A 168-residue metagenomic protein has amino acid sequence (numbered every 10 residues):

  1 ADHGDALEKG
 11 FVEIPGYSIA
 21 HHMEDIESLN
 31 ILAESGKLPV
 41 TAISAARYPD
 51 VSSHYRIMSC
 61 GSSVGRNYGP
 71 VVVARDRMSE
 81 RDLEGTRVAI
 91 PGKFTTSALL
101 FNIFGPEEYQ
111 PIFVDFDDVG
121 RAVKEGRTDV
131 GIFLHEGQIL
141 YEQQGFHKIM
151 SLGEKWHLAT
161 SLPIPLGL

Functional and structural regions predicted by a protein language model:
A1-F11, G69-V130, L134-E136: Bilobed "Venus flytrap"/periplasmic-binding protein-like clamshell domains and structurally analogous long
A1-S63: N-terminal hydrophobic or amphipathic helices and topogenic motifs
E13, D50-S52, F101, L140-Q143: Short loop/helix-cap segments at secondary-structure boundaries that form the rim of catalytic
I19, R56-I57, Y109-I112, H147-S151: Short secondary-structure junctions
H22-E24, I43, C60, P91 (+3 more regions): Conserved beta-strand termini and adjacent loop/short-helix elements that scaffold enzyme active sites in alpha/beta
A33, F101, L168: A residue-level signal for conserved active-site and pocket-lining positions in enzyme catalytic cores
I57-E80, H157-L168: Hydrophobic/proline-rich hinge and linker segments of small-molecule sensing/allosteric domains, predominantly
D115-L168: Pocket-lining segment of extracytoplasmic ligand-binding domains
